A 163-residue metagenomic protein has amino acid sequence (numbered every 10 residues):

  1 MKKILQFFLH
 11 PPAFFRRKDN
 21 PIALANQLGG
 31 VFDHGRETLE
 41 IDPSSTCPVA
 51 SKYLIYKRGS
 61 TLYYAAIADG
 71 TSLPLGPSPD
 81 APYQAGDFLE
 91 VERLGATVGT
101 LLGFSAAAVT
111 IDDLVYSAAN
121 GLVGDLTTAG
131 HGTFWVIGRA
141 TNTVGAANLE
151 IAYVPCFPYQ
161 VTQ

Functional and structural regions predicted by a protein language model:
K2-Q163: Surface-exposed, low-hydrophobicity beta-strand/loop segments enriched in small/polar/acidic residues
